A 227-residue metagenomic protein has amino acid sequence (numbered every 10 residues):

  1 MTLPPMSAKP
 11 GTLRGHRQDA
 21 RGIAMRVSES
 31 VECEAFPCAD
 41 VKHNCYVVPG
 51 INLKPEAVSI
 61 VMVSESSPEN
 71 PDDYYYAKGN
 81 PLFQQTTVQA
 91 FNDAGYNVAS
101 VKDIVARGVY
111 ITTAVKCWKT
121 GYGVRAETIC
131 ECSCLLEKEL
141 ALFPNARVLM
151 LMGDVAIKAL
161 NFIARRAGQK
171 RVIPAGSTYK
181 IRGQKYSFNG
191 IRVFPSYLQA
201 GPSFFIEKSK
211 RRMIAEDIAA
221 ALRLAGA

Functional and structural regions predicted by a protein language model:
T2-L3, P10, G15-N44, T120-E137 (+2 more regions): C-terminal capping/extension of enzyme domains
V48-V105: Adenosine ribonucleotide-centric catalytic and binding domains
S67, G108-Y122: Short, basic/glycine-rich phosphate-binding loops at helix/coil junctions that contact nucleotide phosphates
A106-G108, G190: A generic structural signal for alpha->beta connector loops
V155-I157: Alpha-helix capping/helix-boundary segments
A159-I163: A short acidic (Asp/Glu
